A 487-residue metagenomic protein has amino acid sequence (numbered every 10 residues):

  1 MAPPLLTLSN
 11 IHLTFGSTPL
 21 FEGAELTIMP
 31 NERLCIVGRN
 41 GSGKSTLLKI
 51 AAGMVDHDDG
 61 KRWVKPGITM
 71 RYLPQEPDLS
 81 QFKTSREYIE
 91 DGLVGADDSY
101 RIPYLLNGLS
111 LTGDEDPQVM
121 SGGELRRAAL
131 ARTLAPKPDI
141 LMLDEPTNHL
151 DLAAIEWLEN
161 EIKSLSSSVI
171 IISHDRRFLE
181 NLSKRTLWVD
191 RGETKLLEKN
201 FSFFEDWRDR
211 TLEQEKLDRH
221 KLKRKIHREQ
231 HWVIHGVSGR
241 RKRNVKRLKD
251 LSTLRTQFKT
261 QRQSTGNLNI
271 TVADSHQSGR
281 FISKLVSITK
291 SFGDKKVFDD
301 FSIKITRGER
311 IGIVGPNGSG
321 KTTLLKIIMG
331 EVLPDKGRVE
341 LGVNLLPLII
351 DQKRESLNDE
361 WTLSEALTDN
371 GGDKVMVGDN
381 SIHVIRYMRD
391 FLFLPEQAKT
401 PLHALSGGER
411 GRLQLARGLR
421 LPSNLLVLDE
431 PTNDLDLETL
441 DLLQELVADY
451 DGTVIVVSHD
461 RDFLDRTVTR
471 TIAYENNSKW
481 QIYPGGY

Functional and structural regions predicted by a protein language model:
M1-R219, I270-Y487: ABC ATP-binding cassette signature C-motif
W207-R240, N244-L248, L254-Q261: Intracellular alpha-helical coupling/juxtamembrane segments of multi-pass membrane proteins
E229-S238, S252-T253, L268-S275, I282-K284: Alpha-helical coupling/stalk and coiled-coil linker elements that connect catalytic or binding modules and transmit
